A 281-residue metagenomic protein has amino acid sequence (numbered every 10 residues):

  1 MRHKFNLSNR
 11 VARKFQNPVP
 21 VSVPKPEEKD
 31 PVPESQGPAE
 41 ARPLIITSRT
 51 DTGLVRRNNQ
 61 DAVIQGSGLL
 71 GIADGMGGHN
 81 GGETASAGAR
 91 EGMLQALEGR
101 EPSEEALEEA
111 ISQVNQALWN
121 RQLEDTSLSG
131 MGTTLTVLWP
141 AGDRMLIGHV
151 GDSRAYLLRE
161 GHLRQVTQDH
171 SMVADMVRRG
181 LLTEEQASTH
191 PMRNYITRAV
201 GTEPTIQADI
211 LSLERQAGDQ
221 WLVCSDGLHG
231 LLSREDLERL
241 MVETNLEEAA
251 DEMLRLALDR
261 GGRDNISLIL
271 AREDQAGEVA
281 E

Functional and structural regions predicted by a protein language model:
M1-E281: PP2C/PPM-type serine/threonine phosphatase catalytic domain
